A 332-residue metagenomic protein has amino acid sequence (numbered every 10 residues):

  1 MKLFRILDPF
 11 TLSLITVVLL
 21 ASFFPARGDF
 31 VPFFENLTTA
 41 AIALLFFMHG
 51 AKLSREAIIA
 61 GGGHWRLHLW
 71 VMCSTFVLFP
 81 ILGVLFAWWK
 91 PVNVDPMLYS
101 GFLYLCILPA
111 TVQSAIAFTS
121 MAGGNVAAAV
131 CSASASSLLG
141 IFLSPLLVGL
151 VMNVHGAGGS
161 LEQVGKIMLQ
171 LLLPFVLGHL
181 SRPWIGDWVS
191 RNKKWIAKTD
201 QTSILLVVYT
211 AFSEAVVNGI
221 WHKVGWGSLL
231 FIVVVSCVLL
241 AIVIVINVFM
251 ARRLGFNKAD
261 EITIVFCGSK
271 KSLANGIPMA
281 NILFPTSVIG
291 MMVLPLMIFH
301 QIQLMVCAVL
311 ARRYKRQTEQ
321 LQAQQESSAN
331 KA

Functional and structural regions predicted by a protein language model:
M1-N93, G149, N153-K258, E326-A332: Structural signature of multi-pass alpha-helical membrane transport proteins
L12, S74-L82, I107-V112, A128-G149 (+3 more regions): Membrane-embedded alpha-helical segments of transport systems, primarily multispan ion/solute transporters
F24-T38, K52, G63, K270-P295: Transmembrane helix-boundary motif of multi-pass solute transporters/channels
A60, Q113-N125, F249-R253, M279-P285 (+1 more regions): Helix-loop junctions at the membrane interface of multi-pass solute transporters
W65-M72, N93-I107, G124-S134, Q163 (+3 more regions): The feature identifies polytopic integral membrane transport proteins across all domains of life
A87-L143, V148, M152-Q163: Membrane-interface helix-loop-helix junctions at boundaries between adjacent transmembrane segments
K193-T199, F256-S272, P278-M279: Helix-helix packing/entry segments at the starts of transmembrane helices
L273-A332: C-terminal transmembrane helix pair
